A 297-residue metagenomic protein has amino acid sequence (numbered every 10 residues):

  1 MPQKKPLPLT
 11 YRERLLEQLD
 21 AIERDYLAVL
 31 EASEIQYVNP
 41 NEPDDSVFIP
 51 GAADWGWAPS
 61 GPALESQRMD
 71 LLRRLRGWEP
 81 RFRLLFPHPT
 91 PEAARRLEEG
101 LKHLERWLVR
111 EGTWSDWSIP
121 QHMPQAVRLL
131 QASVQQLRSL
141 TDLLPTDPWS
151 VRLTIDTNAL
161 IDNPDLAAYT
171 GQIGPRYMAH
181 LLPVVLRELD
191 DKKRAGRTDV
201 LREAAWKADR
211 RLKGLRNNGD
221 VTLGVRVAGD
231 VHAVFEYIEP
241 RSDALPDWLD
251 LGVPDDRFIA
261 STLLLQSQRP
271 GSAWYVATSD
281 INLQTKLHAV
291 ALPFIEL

Functional and structural regions predicted by a protein language model:
P2-N41, D45-W55, R81-L85, D142-Y275 (+1 more regions): Active-site-proximal, substrate-binding regions of enzyme catalytic domains and RNA-binding/basic surfaces
S33-S133: Short glycine- and acidic-rich boundary segments immediately preceding or forming the N-terminal edge of structured
L108-V151, N163-Y177: Acidic, polar low-complexity linker/tail segments
